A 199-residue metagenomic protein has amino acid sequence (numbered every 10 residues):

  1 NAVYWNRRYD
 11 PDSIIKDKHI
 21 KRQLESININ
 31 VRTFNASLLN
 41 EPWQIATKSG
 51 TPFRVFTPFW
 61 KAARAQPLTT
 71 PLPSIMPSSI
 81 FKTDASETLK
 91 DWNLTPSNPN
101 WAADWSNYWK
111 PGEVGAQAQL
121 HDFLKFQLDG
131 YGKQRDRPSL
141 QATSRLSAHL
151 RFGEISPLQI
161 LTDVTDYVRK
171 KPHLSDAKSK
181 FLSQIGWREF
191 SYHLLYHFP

Functional and structural regions predicted by a protein language model:
N1-P71: Trp/Phe/Arg-rich N-terminal binding region typifying the photolyase-homology
T51-F198: Glycine/tryptophan-enriched, flexible segments
